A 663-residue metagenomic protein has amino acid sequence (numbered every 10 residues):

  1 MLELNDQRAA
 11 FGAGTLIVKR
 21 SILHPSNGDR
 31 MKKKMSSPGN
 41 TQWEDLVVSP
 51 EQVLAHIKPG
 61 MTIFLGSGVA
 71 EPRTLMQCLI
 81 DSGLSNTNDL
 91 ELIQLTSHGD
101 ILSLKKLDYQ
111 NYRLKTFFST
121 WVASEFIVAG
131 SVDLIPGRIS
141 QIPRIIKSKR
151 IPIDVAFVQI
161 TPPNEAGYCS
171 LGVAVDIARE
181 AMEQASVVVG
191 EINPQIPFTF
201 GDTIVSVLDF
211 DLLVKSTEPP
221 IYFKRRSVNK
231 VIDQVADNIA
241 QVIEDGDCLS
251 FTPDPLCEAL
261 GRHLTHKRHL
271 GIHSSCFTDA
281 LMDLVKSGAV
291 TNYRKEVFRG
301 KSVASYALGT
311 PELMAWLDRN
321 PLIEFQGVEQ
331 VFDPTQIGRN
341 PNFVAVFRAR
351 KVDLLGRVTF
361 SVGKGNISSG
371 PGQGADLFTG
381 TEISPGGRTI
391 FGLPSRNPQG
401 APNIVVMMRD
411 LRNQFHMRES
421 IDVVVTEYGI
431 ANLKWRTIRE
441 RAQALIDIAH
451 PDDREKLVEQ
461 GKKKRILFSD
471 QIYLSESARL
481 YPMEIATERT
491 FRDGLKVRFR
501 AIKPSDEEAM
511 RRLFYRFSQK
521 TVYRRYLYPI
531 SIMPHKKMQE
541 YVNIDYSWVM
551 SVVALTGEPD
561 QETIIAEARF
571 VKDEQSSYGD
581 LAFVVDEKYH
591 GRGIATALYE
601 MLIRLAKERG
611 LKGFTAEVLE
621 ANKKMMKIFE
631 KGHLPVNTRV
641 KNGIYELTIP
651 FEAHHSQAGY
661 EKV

Functional and structural regions predicted by a protein language model:
L2-A9, A13-V18: N-terminal amphipathic/hydrophobic targeting modules at extreme N-termini, encompassing cleavable Sec/SRP-type signal
N5-A9, R30-M31, A582, V663: Intrinsically disordered, low-complexity regions of eukaryotic proteins
R8, P25-S26, D254, F651 (+1 more regions): Generic low-complexity segments that are intrinsically disordered, proline-rich and/or Lys/Arg-biased
A9-A10, S26, M601, L611: Compositionally biased, intrinsically disordered low-complexity segments enriched in polar/proline residues
T15-R30: Short, positively charged and aromatic/hydrophobic N-terminal segments
N27-S475: Conserved alpha/beta enzyme-core scaffold
L480-V663: Long, contiguous binding/interaction regions
